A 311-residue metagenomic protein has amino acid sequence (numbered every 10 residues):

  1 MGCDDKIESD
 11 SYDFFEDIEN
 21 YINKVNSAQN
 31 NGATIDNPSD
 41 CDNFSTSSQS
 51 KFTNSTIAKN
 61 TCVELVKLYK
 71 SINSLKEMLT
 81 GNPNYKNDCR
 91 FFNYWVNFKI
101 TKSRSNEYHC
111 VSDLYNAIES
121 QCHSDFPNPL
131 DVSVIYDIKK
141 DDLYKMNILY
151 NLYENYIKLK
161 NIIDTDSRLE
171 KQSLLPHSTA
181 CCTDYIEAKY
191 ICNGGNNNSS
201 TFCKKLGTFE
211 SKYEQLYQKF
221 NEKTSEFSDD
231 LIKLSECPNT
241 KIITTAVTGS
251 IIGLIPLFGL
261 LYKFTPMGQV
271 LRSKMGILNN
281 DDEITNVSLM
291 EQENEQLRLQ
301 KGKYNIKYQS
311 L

Functional and structural regions predicted by a protein language model:
M1-N239, K307-L311: N-terminal targeting/regulatory segments, especially signal peptides of secretory and single-pass membrane glycoproteins
D229-L311: C-terminal single-pass transmembrane alpha-helix
